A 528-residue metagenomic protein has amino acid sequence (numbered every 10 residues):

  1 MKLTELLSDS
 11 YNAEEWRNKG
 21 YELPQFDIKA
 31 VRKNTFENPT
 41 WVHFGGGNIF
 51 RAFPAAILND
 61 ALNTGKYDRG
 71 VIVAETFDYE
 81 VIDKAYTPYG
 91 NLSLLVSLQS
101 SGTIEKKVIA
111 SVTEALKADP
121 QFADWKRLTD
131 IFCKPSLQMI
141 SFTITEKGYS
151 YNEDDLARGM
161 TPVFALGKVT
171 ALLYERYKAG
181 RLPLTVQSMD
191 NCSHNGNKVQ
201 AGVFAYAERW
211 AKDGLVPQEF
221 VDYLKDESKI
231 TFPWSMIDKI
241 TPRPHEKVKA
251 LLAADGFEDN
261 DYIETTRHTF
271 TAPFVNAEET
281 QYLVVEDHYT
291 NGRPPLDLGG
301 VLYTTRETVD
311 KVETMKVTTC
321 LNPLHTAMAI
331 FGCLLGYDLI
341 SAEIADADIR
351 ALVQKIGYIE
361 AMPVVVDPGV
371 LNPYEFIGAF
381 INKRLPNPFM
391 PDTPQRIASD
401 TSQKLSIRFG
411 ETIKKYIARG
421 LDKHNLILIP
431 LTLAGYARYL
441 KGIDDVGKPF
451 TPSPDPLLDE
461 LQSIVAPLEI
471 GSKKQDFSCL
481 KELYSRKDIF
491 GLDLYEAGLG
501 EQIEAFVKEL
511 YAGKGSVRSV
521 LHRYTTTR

Functional and structural regions predicted by a protein language model:
M1-F44, N48-R528: Substrate/ligand-engaging "lid" and interaction regions
